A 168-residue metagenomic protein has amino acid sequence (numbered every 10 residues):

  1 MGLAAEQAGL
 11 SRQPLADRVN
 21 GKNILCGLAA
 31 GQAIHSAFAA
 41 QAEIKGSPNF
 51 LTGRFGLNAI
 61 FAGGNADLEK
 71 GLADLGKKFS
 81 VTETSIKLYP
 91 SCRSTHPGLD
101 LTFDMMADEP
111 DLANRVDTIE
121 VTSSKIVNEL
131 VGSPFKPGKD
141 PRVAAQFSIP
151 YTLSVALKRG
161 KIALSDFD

Functional and structural regions predicted by a protein language model:
M1-Q13: Conserved catalytic cysteine-centered active-site region of acyl-thioester-dependent Claisen-condensing enzymes
G2, H35-F38: A broadly conserved amphipathic alpha-helix scaffold signal in soluble, globular proteins
P14-D17, G21-G31, F38-D168: Terminal-appendage/accessory-domain detector
